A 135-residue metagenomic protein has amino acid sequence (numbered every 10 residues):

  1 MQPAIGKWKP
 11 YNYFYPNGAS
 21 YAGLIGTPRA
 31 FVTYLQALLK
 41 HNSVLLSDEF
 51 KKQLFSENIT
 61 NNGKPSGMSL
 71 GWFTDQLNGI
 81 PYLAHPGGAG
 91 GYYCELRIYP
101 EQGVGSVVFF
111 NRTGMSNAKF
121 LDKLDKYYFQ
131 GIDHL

Functional and structural regions predicted by a protein language model:
Q2-L135: Catalytic loop of the DD-peptidase/beta-lactamase superfamily, centered on the K-T-G motif and neighboring
